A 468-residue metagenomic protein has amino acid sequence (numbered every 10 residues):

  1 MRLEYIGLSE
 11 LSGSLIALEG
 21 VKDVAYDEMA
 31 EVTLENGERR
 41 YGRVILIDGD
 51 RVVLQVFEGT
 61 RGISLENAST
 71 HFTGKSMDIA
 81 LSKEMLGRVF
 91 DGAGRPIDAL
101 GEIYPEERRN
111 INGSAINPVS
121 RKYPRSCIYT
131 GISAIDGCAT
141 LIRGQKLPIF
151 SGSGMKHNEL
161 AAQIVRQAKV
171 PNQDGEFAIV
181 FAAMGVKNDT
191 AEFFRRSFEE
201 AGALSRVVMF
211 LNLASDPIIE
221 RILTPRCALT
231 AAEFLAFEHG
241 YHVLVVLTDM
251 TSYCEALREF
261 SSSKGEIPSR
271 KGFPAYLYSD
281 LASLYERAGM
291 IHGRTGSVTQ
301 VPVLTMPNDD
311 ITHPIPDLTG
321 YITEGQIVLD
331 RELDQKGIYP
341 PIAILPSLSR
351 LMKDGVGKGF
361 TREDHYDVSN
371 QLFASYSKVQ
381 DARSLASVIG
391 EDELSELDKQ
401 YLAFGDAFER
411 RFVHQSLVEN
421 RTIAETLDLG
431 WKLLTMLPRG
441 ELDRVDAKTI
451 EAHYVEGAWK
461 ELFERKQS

Functional and structural regions predicted by a protein language model:
M1-E4, E10-T130: Acidic-enriched and Gly/Ser
A68-H71, M77, E84, P96-Q145 (+4 more regions): P-loop NTPase nucleotide-binding/switch module
C138, E220-L257: Phosphate-binding/switch loop-helix module in NTP-utilizing enzymes
T140-I142, A168-G175, E199-L204, F234-H239 (+2 more regions): Conserved catalytic network of the ASCE P-loop NTPase/AAA+ motor domain
S151-G152: The Walker A (P-loop) glycine that initiates the GxxxxGKT/S ATP-binding motif of P-loop NTPases
M155-R206: Conserved P-loop
S252-Y253, E259-S468: Conserved catalytic/coupling modules of large nucleotide/cofactor-utilizing molecular machines
